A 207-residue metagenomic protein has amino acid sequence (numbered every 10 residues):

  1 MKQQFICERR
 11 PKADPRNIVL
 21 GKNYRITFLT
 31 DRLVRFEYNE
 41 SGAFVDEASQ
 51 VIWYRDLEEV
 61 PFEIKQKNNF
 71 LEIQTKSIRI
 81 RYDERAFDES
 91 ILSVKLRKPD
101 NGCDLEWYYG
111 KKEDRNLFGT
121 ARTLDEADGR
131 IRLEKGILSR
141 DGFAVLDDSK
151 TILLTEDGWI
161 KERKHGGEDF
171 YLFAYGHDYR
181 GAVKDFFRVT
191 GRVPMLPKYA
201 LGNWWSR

Functional and structural regions predicted by a protein language model:
K2-A13: Short, Gly/Pro- and small/polar-rich lid/capping loops
Q4, L29-N68: A low-complexity, Ser/Thr/Gly/Pro-enriched, surface-exposed linker/loop concept that marks segments flanking
I6-E8, W53-L57, N116-T120: Short Pro/Gly-enriched beta-strand edge/turn motifs at strand-loop
P11-A13, G21, F28-D31, E63-E72 (+1 more regions): Short, ordered beta-strand-loop transition motifs
A13-P15, K22-Y24, R132-E134: Generic recognition of flexible, low-complexity loop/linker segments
V19-N23, T75-I78: Glycine-centered tight beta-turn/hairpin loop motif at sheet-sheet or coil-to-beta transitions
K65-R207: Catalytic and substrate-binding clefts that recognize carbohydrates or anionic sugar/phosphate headgroups
